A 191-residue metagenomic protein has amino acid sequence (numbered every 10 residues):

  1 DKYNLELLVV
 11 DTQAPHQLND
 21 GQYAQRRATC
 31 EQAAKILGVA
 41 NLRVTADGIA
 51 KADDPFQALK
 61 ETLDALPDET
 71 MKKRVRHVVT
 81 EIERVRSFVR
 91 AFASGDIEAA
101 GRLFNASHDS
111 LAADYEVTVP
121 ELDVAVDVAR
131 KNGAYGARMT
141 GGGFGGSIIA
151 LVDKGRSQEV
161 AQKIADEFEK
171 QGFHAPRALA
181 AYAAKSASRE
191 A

Functional and structural regions predicted by a protein language model:
D1-G136, L151-A191: C-terminal nucleotide
G145-L151: Short beta-strand->loop micro-motif that forms the acidic, two-metal-ion catalytic signature in nucleotide-processing
